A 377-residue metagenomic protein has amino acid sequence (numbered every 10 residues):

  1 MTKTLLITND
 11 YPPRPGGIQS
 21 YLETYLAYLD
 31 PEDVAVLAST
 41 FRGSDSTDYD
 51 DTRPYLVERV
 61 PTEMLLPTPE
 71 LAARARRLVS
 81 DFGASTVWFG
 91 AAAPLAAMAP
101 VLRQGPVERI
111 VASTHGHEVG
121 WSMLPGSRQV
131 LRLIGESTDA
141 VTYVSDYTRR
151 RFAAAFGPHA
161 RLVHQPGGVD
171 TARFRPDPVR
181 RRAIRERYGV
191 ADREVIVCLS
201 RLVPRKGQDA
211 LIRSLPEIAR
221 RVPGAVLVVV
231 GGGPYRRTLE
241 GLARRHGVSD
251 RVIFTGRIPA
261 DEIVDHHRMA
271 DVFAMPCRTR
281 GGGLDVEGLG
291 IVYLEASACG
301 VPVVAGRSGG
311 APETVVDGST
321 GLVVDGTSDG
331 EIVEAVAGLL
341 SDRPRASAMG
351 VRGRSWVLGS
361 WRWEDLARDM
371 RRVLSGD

Functional and structural regions predicted by a protein language model:
F89-L95: Short His-centered aromatic/hydrophobic patch
E136-R180, V190, I253-T255: Donor nucleotide-sugar binding/catalytic pocket of nucleotide-sugar-dependent glycosyltransferases
V190-K206, I212-L215: Conserved donor-binding/catalytic core segment of Leloir-type glycosyltransferases
G224, R251, G338, R345-G359: A short, well-ordered alpha-helix in the C-terminal region of glycosyltransferases
R237-V264, V272: Nucleotide-activated donor-binding/catalytic signature segment of Leloir-type glycosyltransferases, i.e., the conserved
R251-V252, R257, R268-V286, V301: Acidic donor-binding loop of glycosyltransferase active sites
A274, Y293, A298, P302-A305 (+1 more regions): Short hydrophobic beta-strand element within catalytic cores of glycosyltransferases and related nucleotide-activated
V316-G318, L322-D329, G338-P344: Conserved acidic donor-binding segment of nucleotide-sugar-dependent glycosyltransferases
